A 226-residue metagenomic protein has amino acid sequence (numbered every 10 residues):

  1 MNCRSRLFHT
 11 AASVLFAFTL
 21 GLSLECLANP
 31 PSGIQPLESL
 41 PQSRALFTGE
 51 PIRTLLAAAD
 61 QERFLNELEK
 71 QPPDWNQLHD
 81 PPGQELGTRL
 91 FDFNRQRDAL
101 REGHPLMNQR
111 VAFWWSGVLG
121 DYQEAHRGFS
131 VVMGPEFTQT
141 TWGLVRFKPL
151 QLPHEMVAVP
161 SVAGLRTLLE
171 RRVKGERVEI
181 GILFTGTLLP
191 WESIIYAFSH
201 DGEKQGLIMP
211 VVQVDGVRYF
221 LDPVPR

Functional and structural regions predicted by a protein language model:
N2-V14: Bacterial N-terminal signal peptides that target proteins for export
A11-E25: Bacterial N-terminal signal peptides
A28-R226: OB-fold and OB-like single-stranded nucleic-acid-recognition modules and their adjacent interaction interfaces
